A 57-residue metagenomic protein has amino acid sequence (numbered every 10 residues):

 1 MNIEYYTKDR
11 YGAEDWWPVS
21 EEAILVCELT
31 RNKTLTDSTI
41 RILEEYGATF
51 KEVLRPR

Functional and structural regions predicted by a protein language model:
M1-V26: N-terminal acidic leader/helix
N32-R57: Short, compact, well-ordered microdomains
